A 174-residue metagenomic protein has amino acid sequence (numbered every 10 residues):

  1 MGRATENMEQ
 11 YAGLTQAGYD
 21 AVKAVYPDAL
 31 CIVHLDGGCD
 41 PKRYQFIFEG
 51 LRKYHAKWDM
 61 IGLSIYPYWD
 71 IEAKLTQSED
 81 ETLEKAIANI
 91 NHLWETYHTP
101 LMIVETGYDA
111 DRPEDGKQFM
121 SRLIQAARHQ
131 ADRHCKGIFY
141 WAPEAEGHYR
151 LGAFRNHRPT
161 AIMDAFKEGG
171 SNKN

Functional and structural regions predicted by a protein language model:
M1-E6, L35-C39: Active-site mouth of glycoside hydrolases
R3, N7, A21, S78 (+2 more regions): Aromatic-rich peripheral "rim/lid" segments of glycoside hydrolase catalytic domains that contact and position glycan
E9, G13, A17-D20, A24-C31 (+3 more regions): Glycoside hydrolase catalytic-domain groove-lining segments
P27-D36, G169: Short, surface-exposed recognition loops or helix-turn segments adjacent to catalytic cores
L35-G37, T106, P143: Short, well-ordered beta-to-alpha junction loops that form the rim of enzyme active sites and present histidine/acidic
